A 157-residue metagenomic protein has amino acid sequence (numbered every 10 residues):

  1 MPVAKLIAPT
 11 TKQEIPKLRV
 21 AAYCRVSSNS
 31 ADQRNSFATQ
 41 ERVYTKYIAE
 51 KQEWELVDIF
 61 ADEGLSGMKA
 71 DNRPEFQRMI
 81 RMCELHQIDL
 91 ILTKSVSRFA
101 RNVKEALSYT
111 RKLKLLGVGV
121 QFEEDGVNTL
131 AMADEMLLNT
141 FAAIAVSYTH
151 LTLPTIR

Functional and structural regions predicted by a protein language model:
M1-L151: Short, structured surface patches at the beginning of a domain
T152-I156: A short, hydrophobic C-terminal helix/tail in secreted or cell-surface proteins
